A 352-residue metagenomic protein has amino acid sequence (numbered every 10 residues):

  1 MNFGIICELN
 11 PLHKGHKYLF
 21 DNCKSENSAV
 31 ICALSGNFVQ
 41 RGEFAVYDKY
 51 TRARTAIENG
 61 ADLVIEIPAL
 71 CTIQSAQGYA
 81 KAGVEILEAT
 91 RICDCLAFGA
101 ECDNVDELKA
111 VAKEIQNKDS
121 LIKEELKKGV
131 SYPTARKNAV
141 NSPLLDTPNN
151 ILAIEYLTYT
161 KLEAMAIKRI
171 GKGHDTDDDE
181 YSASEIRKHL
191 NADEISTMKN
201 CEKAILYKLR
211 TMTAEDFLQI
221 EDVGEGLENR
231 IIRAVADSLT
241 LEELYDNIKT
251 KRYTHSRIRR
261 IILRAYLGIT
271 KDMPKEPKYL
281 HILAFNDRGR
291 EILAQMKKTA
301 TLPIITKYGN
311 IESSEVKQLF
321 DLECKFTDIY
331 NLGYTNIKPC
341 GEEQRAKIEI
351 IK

Functional and structural regions predicted by a protein language model:
M1-R52: N-terminal catalytic cores of NTP/NDP-binding nucleotidyl/phosphoryl-transfer enzymes
C7, V39-Q40, A56, L70-C71 (+1 more regions): Short, contiguous strand/loop micro-motifs
R54-P68: A glycine-rich helix N-cap at a beta->alpha junction
I67-K352: Active-site cores that bind ATP or allylic diphosphates and position pyrophosphate for catalysis
